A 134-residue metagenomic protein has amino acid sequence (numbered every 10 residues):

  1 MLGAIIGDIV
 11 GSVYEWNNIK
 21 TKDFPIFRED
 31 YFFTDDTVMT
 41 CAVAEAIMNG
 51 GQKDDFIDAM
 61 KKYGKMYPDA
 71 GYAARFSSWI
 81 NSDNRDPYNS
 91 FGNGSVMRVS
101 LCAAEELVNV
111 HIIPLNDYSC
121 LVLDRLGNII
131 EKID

Functional and structural regions predicted by a protein language model:
M1-D134: Structured, active/binding-site neighborhoods that engage oxygen-rich ligands
